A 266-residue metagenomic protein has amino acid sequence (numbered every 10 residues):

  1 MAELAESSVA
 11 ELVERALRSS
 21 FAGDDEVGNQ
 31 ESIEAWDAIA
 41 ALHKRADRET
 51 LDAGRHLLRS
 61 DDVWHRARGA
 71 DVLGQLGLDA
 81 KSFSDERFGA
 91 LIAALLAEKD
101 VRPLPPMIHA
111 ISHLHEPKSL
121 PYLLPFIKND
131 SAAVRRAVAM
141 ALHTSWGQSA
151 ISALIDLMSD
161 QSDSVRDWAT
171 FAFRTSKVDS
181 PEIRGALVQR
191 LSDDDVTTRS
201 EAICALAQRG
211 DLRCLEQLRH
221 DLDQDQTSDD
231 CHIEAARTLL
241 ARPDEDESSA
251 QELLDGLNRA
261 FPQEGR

Functional and structural regions predicted by a protein language model:
E3-G23, R45-R59, D79-A97, E116-K128 (+4 more regions): Amphipathic alpha-helical scaffolding segments comprising HEAT/armadillo-like alpha-solenoid repeats
S20-E34, A67-V72: HEAT-repeat alpha-solenoid elements in large eukaryotic scaffold proteins
S32-A35, R66, L104, R135 (+3 more regions): Residue-level detector of extended alpha-helical repeat arrays and alpha-solenoid scaffolds
A40, D71, H109, M140 (+3 more regions): Residue-level signature of alpha-solenoid helical repeat scaffolds
H43, G74, S112, H143 (+3 more regions): Structural signature of alpha-helical solenoid repeat scaffolds
D61-D62, K99-D100, D130-A132, Q161-S162 (+2 more regions): Short inter-helical turns and helix N-cap capping residues of alpha-solenoid HEAT/ARM repeat scaffolds
A93-L95, L104-I108, M140, D163 (+2 more regions): Alpha-helical adaptor scaffolds
I233-R266: Eukaryotic acidic, Ser/Thr-rich intrinsically disordered low-complexity regions
